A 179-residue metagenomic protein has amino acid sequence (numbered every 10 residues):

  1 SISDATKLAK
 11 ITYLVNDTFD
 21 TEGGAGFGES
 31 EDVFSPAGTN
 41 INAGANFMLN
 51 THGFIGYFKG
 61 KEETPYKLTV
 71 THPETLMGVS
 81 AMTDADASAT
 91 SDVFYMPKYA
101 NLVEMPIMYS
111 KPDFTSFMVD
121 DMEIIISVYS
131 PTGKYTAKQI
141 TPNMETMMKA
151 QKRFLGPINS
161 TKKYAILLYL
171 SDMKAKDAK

Functional and structural regions predicted by a protein language model:
S1-T146, F154-T161, K174: Non-catalytic architectural context of zinc metalloproteases
Q151: Conserved hydrophobic/aromatic pocket- or pore-lining residues that grip, position, or stack substrates in active sites
K163-S171: Acidic/histidine-enriched alpha-helical segments
S171-K179: Catalytic zinc-binding patch centered on the HExxH motif and its immediate surroundings that defines zinc-dependent
